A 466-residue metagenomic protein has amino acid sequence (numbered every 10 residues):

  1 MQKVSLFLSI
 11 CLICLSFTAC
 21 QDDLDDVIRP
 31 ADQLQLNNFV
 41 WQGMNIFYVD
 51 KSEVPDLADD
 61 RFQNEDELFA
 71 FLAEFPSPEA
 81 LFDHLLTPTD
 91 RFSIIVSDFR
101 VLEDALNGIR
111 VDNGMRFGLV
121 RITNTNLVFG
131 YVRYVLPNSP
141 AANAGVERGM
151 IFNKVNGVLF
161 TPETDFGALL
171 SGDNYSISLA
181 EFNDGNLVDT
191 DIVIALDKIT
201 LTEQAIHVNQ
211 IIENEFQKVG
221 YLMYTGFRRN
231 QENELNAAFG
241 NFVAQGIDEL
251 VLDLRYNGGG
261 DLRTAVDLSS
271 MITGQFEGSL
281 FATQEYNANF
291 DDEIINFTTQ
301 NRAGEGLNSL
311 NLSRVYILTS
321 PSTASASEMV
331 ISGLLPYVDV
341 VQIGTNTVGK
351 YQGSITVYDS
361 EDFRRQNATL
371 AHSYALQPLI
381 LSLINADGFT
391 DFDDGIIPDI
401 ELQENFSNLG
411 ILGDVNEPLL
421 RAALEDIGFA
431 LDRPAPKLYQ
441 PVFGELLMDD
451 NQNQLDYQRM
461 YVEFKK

Functional and structural regions predicted by a protein language model:
M1-F7: Bacterial N-terminal signal peptides that target proteins for export
K3, A105-G108, G167-L169, I212-E213 (+3 more regions): A general structural signal for short secondary-structure junctions and capping/turn motifs
S9-I13: Hydrophobic helical h-region of N-terminal Sec-dependent signal peptides in bacterial secretory/periplasmic proteins
L15-A19: C-terminal motif of bacterial Sec signal peptides marking the signal peptidase cleavage site
Q21-E249, P441-K466: Flexible, low-complexity junctional segments that flank or bridge functional domains
Y221-L222, N230-A237, F242, E249 (+1 more regions): C-terminal "post-core" interaction segments
R255: Active-site beta-strand/loop signature of hydrolases that rely on acidic residues for catalysis
